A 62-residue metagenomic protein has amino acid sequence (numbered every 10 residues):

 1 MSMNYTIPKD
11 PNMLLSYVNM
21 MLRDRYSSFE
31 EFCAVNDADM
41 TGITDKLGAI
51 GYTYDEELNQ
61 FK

Functional and structural regions predicted by a protein language model:
M1-S28: N-terminal acidic leader/helix
F32-C33: Short alpha-helical "recognition helix" segments of helix-turn-helix
D39-T53: Short acidic, Pro/Gly- and aromatic-enriched capping/linker segments at domain boundaries
E56: Short, acidic, Ser/Thr-enriched surface-loop or helix-capping motifs
